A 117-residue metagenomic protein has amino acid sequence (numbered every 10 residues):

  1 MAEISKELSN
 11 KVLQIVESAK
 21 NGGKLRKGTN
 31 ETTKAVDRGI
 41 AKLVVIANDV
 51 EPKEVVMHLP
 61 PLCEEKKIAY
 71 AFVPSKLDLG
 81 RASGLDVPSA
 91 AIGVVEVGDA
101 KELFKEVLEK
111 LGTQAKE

Functional and structural regions predicted by a protein language model:
M1-I40, L77, G98-E117: Polybasic, low-complexity intrinsically disordered tails and interdomain linkers
G23, K27, I40-V55, P60 (+1 more regions): Extracellular/luminal Protease-associated
T33-V36, N48, E64: Residues within alpha-helical segments
V56, P61-A115: Short basic, glycine-rich beta-strand/loop surfaces that mediate nucleic-acid
